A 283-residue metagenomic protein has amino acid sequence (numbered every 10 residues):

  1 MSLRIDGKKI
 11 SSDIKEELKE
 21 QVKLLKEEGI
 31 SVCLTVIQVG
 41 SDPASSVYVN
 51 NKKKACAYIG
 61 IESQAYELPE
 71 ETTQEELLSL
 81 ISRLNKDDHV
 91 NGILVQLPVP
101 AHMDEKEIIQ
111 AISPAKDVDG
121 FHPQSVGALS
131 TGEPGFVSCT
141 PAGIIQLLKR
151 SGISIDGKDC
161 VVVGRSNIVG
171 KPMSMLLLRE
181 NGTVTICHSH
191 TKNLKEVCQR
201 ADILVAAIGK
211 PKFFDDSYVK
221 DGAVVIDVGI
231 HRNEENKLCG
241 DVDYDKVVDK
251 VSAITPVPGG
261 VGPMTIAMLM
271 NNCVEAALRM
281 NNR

Functional and structural regions predicted by a protein language model:
M1-I30: Positively charged, low-complexity intrinsically disordered leader regions
S41-K53, G135-V224, K237-V248: Glycine-rich phosphate/diphosphate-binding loop of Rossmann-like nucleotide-binding domains
C56-E70, V184-I186: Short beta-strand elements in bilobed, periplasmic/extracellular small-molecule ligand-binding domains
E76-D88: Short, well-structured alpha-helical segments in soluble
L94-I155: Anion-binding alpha/beta catalytic cores of soluble intermediary-metabolism enzymes, centered on
P98, I208-K210, G229-I230: Short glycine-/small-residue-rich Rossmann-like dinucleotide-binding loops
A101-H102, K212-F214, N233-E234: Short glycine-rich, flexible loops that bind phosphorylated cofactors or substrates
E105-V126, I226-M280: Rossmann-fold NAD(P)-binding glycine/threonine-rich loop
